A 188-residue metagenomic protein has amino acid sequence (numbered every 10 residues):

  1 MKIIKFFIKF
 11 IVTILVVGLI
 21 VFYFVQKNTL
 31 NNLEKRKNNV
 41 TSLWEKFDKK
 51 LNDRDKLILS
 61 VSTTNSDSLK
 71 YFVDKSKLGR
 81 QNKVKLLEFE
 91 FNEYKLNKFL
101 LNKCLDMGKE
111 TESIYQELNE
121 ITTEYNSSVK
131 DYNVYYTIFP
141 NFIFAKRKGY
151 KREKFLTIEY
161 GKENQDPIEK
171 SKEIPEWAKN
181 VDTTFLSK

Functional and structural regions predicted by a protein language model:
K2-K188: A helix-centric hydrophobic-segment signal that preferentially recognizes long, alpha-helical stretches used
